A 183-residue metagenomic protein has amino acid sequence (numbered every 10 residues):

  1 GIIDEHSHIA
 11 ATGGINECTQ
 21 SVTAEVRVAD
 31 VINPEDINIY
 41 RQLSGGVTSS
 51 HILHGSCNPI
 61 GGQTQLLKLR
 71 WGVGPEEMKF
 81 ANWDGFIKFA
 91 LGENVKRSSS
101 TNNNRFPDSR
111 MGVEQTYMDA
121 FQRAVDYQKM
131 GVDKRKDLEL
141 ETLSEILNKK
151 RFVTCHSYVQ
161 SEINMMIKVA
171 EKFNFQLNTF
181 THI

Functional and structural regions predicted by a protein language model:
G1-P59: Metal-associated gating/positioning segment near the N- to mid-region
D4, T181-H182: Beta-strand segments within the central parallel beta-sheet cores of soluble alpha/beta enzyme folds
L43-L177, T181: Polyanionic/metal-chelating signatures
